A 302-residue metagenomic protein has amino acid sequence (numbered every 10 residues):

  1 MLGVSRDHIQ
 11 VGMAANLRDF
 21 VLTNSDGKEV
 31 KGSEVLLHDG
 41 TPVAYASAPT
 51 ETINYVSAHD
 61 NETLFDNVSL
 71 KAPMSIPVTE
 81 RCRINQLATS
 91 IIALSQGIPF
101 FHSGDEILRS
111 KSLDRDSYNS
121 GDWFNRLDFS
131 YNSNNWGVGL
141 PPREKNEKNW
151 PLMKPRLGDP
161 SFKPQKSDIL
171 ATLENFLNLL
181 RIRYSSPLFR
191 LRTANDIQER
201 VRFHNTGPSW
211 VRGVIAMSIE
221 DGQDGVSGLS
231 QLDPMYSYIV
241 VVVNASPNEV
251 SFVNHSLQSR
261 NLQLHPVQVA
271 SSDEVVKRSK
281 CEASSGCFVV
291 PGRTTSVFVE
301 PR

Functional and structural regions predicted by a protein language model:
M1-R18: Polar, glycine-rich mid-to-C-terminal structural blocks that act as macromolecule-binding/assembly scaffolds
G12, N16, N178, I182 (+1 more regions): Residues that form generic nucleotide/phosphate-binding pockets
K31-V240, A245-N261: Loop/helix patches that line or flank the sugar-binding groove of alpha-linked glycan CAZymes
S256-D273: Solvent-exposed beta-hairpin/edge-strand motifs
S271-V275, F288-V289: Short, compositionally stereotyped local motifs that mark structural "simplifiers"
S279-R302: C-terminal beta-strand-rich structural cap/linker in extracellular carbohydrate-active enzymes
